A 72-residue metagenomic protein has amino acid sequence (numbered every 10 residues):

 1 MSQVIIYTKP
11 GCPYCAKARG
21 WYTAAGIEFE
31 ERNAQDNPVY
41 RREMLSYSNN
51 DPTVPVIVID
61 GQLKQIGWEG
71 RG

Functional and structural regions predicted by a protein language model:
M1-I27: Local sequence-structure signature of Cys/Sec-based thiol-disulfide redox active-site neighborhoods
A16, V39, G67: Residues that form or flank phosphate/diphosphate-binding pockets in enzymes that use nucleotide phosphates
K17, A25, L45-S46, Q62: Non-catalytic interaction surface on structured domains
E30: Conserved beta-strand positions in the Rossmann-like core of class I SAM-dependent methyltransferases
N33-N50: Thioredoxin-like thiol-disulfide oxidoreductase module
S48-V58: Structural micro-motif
I59-G72: Non-catalytic, surface beta->alpha helical segment in thiol-disulfide oxidoreductase systems
